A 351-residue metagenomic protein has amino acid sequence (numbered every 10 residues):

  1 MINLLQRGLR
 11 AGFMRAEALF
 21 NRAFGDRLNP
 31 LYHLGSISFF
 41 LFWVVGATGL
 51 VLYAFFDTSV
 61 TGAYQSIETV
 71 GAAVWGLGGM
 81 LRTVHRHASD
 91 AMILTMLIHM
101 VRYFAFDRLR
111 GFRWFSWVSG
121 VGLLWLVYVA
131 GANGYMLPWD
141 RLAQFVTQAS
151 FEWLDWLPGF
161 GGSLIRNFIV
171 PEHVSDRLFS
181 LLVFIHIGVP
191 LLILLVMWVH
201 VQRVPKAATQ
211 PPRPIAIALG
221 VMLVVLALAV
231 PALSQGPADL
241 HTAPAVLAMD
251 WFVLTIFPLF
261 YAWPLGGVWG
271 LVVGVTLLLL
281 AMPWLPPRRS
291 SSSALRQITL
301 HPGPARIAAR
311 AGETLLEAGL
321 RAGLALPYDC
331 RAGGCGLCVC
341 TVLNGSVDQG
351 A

Functional and structural regions predicted by a protein language model:
M1-A262, W269-S290: Membrane-embedded alpha-helical bundles that constitute the cytochrome b-like, heme-associated redox core of multi-pass
G62, L247, P302-P304, A325 (+1 more regions): Residue-level signal for pocket-adjacent positions within structured domains
L295-E317, R321: Membrane-cytosol interface motif
T299, A318-P327, L337-A351: Iron-sulfur (Fe-S) cluster-binding segments and ferredoxin-like electron-carrier domains, especially [2Fe-2S]
C330: Short glycine/threonine-rich catalytic loop with a Thr-x-Gly-x-Asp
